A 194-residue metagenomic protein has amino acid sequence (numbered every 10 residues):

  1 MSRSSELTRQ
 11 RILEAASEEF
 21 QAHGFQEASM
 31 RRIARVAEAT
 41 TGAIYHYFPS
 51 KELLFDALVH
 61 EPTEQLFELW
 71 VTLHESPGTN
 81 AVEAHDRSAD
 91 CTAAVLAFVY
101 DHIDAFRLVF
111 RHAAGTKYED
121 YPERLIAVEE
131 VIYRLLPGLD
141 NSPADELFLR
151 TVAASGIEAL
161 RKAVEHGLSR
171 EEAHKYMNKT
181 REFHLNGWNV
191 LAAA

Functional and structural regions predicted by a protein language model:
M1-S4: N-terminal intrinsically disordered/low-complexity leader segments
R11, A15, E19-L53, A57: Helix-turn-helix
M30, H60-F67, V71: Short, basic, alpha-helical segments at the C-terminal edge of helix-turn-helix-like DNA-binding modules
D56-P62, D120-Y121: Alpha-helical DNA-contacting segments of helix-turn-helix folds
A57, V71-Y100: Hydrophobic alpha-helical connector segments
V71, D90, A94-A97, A114-D140 (+1 more regions): Amphipathic alpha-helical packing segments from all-alpha helical-bundle domains
H74, L96-T116, K162: Amphipathic alpha-helical segments used for helix-helix packing
R107-R111, E119, L136-A194: Hydrophobic/aromatic-rich alpha-helical bundle segments in the mid-to-C-terminal region
